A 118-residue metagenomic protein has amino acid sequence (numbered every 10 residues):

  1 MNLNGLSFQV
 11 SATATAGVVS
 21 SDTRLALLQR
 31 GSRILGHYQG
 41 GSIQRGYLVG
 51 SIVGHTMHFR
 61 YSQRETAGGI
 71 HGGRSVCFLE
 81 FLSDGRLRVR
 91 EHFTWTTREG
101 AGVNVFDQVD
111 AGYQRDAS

Functional and structural regions predicted by a protein language model:
M1-V19, L87-W95: Tryptophan-anchored aromatic micro-motifs
Q9-V10, I34-H37, M57-Y61, L87-H92: Short hydrophobic/aromatic-rich beta-strand segments that constitute the beta-sheet cores of beta-sandwich/beta-barrel
A16, H37-Y38, E65, V109 (+1 more regions): Anionic, Ser/Thr-rich low-complexity intrinsically disordered regions
V19-T23, I43-Y47, I70-V76, A101-V103: Short, surface-exposed coil-to-beta transition loops
S21-R24, I52, T94-S118: Edge beta-strand at a domain terminus
T23-S51: N-terminal glycine/threonine-rich, aromatic-flanked beta-hairpin/loop signature
Q39-R45, R64-T66, H92-G100: Short, solvent-exposed aromatic-acidic interface loops
I52-R88: Mid-chain, well-packed structural core segment of small domains
